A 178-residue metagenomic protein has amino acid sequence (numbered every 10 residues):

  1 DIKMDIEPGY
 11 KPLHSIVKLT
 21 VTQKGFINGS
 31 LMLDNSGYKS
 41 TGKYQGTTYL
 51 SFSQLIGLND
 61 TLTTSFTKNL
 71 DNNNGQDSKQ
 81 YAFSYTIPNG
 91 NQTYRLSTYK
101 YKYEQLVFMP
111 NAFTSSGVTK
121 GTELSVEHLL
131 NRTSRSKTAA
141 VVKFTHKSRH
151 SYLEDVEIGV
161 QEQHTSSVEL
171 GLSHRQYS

Functional and structural regions predicted by a protein language model:
D1-S97, R132: Outer-membrane beta-barrel initiation region
N28, P88, T93-S178: Transmembrane beta-strand segments of outer-membrane beta-barrel domains in Gram-negative and organellar OMPs
